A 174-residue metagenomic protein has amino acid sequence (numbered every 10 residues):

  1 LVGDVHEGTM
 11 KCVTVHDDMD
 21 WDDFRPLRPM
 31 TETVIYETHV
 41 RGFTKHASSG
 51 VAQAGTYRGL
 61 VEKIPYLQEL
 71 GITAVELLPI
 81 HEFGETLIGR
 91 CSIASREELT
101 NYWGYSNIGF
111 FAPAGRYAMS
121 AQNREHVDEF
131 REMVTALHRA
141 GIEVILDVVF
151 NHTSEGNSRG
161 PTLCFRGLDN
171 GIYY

Functional and structural regions predicted by a protein language model:
L1-E37, K45-V51, G55: The feature marks proteins involved in alpha-glucan
D18-D23, G59-L67: Short alpha-helical segments and helix-capping/turn motifs at coil-helix boundaries
R41-R58, P65-Y174: Substrate-binding/active-site clefts of carbohydrate-active enzymes
